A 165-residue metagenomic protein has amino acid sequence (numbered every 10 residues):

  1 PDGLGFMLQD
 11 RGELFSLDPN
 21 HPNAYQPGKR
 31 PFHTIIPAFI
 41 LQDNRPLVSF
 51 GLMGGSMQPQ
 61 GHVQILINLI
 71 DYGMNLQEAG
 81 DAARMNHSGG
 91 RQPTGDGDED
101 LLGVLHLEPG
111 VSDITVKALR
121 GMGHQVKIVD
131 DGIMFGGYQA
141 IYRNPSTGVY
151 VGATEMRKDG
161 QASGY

Functional and structural regions predicted by a protein language model:
P1-G132: Proteins synthesized as precursors that undergo proteolytic processing into mature forms
D113-Y165: In a subset of proteins, long, contiguous C-terminal domains/tails are tracked
